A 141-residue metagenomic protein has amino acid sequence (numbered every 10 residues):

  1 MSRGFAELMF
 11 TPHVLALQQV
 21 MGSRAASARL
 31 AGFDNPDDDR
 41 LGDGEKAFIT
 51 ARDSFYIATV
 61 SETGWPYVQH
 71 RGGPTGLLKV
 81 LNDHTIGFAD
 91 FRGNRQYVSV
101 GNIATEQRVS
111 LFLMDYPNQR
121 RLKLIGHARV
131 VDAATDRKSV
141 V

Functional and structural regions predicted by a protein language model:
M1-V141: Binding-site signature for planar aromatic cofactors or substrates
